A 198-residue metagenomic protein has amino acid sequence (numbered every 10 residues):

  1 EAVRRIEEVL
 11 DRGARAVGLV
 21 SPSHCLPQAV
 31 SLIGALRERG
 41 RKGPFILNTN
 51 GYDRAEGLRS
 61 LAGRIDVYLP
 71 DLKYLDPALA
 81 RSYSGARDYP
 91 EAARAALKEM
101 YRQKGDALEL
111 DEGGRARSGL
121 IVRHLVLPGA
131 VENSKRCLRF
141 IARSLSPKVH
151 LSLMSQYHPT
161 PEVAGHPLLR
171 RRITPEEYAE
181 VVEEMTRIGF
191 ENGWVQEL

Functional and structural regions predicted by a protein language model:
V3-L168: Conserved AdoMet/S-adenosylmethionine-binding subsite of the radical SAM
P167-E183: Active-site-adjacent loop and "lid" segments of alpha/beta metabolic enzymes
A179-L198: A cross-taxonomic marker for long C-terminal extensions/tails that follow the last structured domain
